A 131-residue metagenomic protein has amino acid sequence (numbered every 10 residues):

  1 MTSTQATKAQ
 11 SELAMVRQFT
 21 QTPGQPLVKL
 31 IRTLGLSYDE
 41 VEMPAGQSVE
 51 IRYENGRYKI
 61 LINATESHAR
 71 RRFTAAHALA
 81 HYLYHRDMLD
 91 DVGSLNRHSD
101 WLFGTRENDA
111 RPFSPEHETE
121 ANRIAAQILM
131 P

Functional and structural regions predicted by a protein language model:
M1-P131: Active-site hotspot residues in diverse enzymes, especially metal/ion-binding acidic/histidine motifs
